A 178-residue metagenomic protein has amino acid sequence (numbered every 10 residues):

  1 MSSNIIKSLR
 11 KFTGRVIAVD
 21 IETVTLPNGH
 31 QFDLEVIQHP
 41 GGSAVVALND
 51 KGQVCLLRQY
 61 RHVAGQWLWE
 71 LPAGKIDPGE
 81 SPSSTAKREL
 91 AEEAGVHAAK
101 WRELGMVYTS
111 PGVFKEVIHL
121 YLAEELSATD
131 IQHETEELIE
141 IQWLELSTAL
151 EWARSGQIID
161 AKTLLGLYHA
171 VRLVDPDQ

Functional and structural regions predicted by a protein language model:
I5-S8, E103: Residue-level detector of beta-propeller blades
L9-A44, D50: Acidic, metal-coordinating catalytic segment for phosphate/diphosphate chemistry, firing primarily on the Nudix
A18-E22, F32, W67, V117-H119 (+1 more regions): Short beta-strand micro-motifs in enzyme catalytic cores
V19-I21, D33, L57, L71 (+1 more regions): Hydrophobic residues on conserved beta-strands that form the core of alpha/beta folds
G41-A44, N49, K75-A161: Unchanged
G42-Q66, E70: A glycine-rich, hydrophobic loop/mini-helix early in the fold
L150-Q178: Long hydrophobic alpha-helical segments typical of transmembrane helices together with their membrane-interfacial
